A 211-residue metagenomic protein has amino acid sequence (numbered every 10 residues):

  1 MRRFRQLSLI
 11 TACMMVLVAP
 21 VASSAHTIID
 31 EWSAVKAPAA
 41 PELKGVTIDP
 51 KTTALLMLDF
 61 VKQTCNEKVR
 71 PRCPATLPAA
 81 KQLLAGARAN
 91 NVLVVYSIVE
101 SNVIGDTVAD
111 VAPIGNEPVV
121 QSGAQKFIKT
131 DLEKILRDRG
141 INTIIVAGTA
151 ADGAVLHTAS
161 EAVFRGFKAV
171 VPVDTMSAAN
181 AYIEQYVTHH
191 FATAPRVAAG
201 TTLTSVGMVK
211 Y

Functional and structural regions predicted by a protein language model:
R2, S24-A54, S101-Y211: Active-site-adjacent betaalpha module
R2-S8: Bacterial Sec-dependent N-terminal signal peptides
S8-A19: Bacterial N-terminal signal peptides
T27-A34, C65-C73: Acidic/histidine-rich helix-loop elements that form or flank divalent-metal/phosphate-binding sites at the catalytic
A54-L56, V95: Conserved hydrophobic packing residues within short motifs/helices of P-loop NTPase cores of ABC-family ATPases
L56-K68: Acidic/histidine-rich, surface-exposed loop or edge segments in extracytoplasmic proteins
F60, Y96-V99, V173: A cross-domain feature marking catalytic cores of carbohydrate-active enzymes and several ubiquitous metabolic/repair
V69-A87, V92-Y96: A short alpha/beta connector and helix-capping loop motif
